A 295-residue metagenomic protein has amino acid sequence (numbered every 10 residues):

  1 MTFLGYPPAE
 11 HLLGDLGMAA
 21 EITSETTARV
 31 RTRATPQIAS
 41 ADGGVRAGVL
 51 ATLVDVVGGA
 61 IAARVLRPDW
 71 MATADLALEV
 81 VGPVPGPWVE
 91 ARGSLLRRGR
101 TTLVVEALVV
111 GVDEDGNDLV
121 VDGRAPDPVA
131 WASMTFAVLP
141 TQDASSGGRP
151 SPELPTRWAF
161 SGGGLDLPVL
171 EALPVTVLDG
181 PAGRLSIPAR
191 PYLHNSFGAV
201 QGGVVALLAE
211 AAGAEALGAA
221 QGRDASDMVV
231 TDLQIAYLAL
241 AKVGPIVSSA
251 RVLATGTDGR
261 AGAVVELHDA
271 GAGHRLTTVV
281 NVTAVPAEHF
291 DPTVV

Functional and structural regions predicted by a protein language model:
M1-V295: Terminal targeting signals and extreme-terminal segments of soluble enzymes
